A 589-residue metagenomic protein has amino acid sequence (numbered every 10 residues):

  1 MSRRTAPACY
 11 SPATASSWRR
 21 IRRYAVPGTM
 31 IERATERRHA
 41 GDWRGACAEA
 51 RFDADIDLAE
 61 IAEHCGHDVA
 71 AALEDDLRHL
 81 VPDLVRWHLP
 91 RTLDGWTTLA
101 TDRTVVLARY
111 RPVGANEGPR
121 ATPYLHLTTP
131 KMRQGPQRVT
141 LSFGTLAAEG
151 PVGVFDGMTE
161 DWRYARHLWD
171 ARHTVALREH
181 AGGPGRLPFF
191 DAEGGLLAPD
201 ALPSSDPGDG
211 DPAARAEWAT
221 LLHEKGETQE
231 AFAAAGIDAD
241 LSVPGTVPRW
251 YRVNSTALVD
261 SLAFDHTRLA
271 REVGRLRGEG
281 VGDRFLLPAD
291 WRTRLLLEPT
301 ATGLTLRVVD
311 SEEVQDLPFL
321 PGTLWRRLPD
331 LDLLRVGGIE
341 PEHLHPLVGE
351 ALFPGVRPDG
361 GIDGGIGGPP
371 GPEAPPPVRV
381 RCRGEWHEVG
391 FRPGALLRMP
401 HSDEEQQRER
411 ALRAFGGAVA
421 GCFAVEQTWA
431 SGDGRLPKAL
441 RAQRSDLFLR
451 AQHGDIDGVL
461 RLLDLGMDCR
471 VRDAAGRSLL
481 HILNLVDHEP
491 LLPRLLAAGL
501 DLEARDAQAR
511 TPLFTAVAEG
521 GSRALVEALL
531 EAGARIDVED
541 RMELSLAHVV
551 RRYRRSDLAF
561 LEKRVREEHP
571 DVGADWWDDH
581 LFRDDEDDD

Functional and structural regions predicted by a protein language model:
R3-A13, S17-I21, F52-V314: Long, charge-patterned amphipathic interaction tracts in eukaryotic proteins
L241, V253, L286-L287, L296 (+7 more regions): Ankyrin-repeat-protein effector appendages
L440, D473, D506, D540-M542: Ankyrin repeat boundary/linker residues
Q443, G476, A509-R510, E543: Start-of-repeat signature of ankyrin repeats
L449-D455, I482-H488, T515-S522, V549-S556: Ankyrin repeat A-helix N-terminal signature
G458, P490-L491, A524-L525, D557-L561: Conserved ankyrin/ankyrin-like repeat signature
L462, L495, L529, L561-V565: Conserved hydrophobic site in ankyrin repeats
